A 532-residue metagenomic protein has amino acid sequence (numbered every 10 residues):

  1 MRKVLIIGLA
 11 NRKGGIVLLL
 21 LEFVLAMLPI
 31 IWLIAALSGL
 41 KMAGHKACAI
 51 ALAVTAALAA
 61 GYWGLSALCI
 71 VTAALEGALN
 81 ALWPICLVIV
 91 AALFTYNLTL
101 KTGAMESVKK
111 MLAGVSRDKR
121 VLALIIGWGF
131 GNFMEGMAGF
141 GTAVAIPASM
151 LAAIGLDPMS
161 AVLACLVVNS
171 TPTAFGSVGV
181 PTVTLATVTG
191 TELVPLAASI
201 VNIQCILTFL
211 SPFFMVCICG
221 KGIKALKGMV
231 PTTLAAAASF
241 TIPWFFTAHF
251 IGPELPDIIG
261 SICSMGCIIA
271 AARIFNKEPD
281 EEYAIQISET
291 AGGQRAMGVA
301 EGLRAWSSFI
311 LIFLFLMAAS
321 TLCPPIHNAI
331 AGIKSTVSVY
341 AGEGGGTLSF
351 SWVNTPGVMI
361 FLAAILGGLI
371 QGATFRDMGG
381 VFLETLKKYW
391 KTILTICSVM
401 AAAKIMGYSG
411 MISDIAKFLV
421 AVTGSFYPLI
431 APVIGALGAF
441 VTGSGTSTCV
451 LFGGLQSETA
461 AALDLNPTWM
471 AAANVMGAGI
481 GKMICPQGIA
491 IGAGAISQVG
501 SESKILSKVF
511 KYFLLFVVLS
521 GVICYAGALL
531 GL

Functional and structural regions predicted by a protein language model:
R2, L40, G44, A174 (+2 more regions): Juxtamembrane and boundary regions of transmembrane helices in multi-pass small-molecule transporters and channels
V17-E22, K41-H45, T72-W83, P195-N202 (+4 more regions): Interfacial loop-to-helix junctions that mark the boundaries of transmembrane helices in multi-pass membrane
L18-L28, L82-I85, A138-A143, L196-F209 (+3 more regions): Structural signature of hydrophobic alpha-helical transmembrane segments
L19-F23, L33-C69, A91-T102, A271-P279 (+3 more regions): Structural signal for alpha-helical transmembrane segments and their membrane-water exit/capping regions in multi-pass
F23, N80-I85, L112-I126, I154-S160 (+4 more regions): Membrane-interfacial loop-to-helix junctions in multi-pass transporters
D118-S149, A153, T173, I393-M406 (+1 more regions): Hydrophobic alpha-helical transmembrane segments of multi-pass integral membrane proteins, predominantly secondary
R120-N132, D157-T171, E192-I218, T395-S398 (+2 more regions): Alpha-helical transmembrane segments of multi-pass membrane proteins
I287-G435: Transmembrane helical segments that form the transport core of multi-pass membrane transport proteins
